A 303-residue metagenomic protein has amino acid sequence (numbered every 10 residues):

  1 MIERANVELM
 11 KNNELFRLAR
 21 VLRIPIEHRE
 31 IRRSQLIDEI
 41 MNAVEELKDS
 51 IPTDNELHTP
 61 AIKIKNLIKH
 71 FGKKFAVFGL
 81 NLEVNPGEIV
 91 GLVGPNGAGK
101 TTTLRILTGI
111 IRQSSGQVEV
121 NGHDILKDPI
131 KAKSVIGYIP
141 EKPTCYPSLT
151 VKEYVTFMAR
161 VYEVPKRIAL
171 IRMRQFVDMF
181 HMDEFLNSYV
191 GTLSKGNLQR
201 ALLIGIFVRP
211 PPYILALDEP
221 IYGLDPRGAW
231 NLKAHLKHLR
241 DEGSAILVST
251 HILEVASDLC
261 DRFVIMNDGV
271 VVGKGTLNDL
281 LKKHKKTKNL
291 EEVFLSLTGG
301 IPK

Functional and structural regions predicted by a protein language model:
G116-K127, K131-A132: Conserved ABC transporter NBD signature motif
T156, R160, I168-F185: Conserved ABC ATPase "signature" region
Y189-L193: Conserved ABC ATPase signature
L215-E219: Catalytic Walker B motif of ABC-type/P-loop ATPase nucleotide-binding domains
A256-D258: A short, surface-exposed alpha-helical micro-motif characterized by mixed small hydrophobic and charged/polar residues
K274-G275: ABC ATPase "signature
